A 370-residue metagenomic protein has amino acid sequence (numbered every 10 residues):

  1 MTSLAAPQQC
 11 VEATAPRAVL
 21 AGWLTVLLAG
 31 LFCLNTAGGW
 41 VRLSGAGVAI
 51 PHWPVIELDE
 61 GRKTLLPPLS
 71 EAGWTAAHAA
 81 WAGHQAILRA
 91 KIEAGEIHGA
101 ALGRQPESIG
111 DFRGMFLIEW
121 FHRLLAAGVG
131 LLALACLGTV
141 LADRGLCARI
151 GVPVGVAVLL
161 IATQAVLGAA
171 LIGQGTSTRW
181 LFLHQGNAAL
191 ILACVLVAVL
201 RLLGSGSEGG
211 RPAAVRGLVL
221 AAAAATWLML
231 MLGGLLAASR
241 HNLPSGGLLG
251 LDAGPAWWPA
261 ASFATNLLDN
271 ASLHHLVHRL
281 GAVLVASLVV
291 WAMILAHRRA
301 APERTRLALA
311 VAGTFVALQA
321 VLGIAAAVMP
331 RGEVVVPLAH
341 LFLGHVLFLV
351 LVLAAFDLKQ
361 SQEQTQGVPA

Functional and structural regions predicted by a protein language model:
T2-A370: Polytopic transmembrane helical bundles with strong interfacial aromatic enrichment
